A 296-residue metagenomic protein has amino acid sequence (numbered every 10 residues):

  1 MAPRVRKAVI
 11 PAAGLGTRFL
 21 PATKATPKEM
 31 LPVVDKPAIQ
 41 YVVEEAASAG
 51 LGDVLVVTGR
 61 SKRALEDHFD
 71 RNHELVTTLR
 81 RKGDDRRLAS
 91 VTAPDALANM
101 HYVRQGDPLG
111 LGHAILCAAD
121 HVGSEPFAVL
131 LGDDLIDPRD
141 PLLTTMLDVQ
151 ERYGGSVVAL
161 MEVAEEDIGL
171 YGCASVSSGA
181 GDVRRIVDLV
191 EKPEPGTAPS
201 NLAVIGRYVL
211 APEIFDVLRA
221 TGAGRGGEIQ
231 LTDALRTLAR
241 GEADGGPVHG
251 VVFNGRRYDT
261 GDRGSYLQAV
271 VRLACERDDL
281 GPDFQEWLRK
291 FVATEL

Functional and structural regions predicted by a protein language model:
A2-A8, P282, E286-R289: Positively charged, low-complexity intrinsically disordered leader regions
A2-R81, R86, Q105, P141-T145: N-terminal glycine-rich phosphate-binding loop and ensuing alpha1 helix
K7, G52-V54, N99, P126 (+3 more regions): Residues at the starts of beta-strands that form the adenosine-phosphate
G14, R60, D134, P141 (+2 more regions): Alpha-helix/helix-capping structural signal
A38-Y41, H113-C117, A234: Well-ordered alpha-helical segments embedded in enzymatic catalytic cores
K62-A64, L135-D137, R257: Short, active-site-adjacent cap segments at secondary-structure transitions
E74-T78, D85, V91-V176, L210-P212 (+1 more regions): Conserved beta-loop-beta/alpha segment of the NTase-like Rossmann-fold superfamily that binds/positions NTPs
A128, L147-E151, S178-E286: Catalytic-core segments of class I nucleotidyltransferases/pyrophosphorylases that form NMP-activated intermediates
